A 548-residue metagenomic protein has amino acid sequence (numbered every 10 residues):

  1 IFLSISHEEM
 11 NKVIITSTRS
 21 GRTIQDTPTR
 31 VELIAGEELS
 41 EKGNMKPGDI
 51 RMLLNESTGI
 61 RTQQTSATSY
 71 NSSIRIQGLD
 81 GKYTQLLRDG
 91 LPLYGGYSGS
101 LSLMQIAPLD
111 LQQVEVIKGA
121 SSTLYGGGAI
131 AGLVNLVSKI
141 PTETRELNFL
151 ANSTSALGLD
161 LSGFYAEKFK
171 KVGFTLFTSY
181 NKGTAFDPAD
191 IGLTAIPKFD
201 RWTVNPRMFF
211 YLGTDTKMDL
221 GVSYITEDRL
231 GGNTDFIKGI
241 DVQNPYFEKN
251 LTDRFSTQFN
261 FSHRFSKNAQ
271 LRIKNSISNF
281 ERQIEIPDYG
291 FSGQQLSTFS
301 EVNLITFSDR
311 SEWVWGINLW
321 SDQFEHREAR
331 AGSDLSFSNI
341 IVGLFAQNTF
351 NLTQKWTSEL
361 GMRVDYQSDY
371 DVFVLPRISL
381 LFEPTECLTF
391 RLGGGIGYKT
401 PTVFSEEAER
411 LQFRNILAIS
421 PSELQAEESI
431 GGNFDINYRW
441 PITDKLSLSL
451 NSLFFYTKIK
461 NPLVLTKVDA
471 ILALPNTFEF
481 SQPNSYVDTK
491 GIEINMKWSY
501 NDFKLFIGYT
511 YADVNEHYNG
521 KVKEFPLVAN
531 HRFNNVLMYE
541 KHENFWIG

Functional and structural regions predicted by a protein language model:
I1-E41, G81: Short, acidic, small-residue-rich periplasmic hinge/interaction motif at the N-terminus of Gram-negative outer-membrane
S73-R75, Y83, L91-K118, S420-P421: Short acidic/polar hinge/loop motifs at secondary-structure boundaries that mediate gating or recognition
L93, Q105-E146: A beta-strand signature from Gram-negative outer-membrane beta-barrel systems, especially the internal plug domain
S121-T123, L133, S138-E167, P197: Short strand-turn segments of transmembrane beta-barrel domains in outer membranes, especially the first one or two
V172, Q270-I284, E383, R391 (+3 more regions): Membrane-embedded beta-barrel scaffold of Gram-negative outer-membrane proteins
G183-W202, F209-L271, I277-S297: Flexible loop and strand-edge segments within Gram-negative outer membrane beta-barrel domains
F210-G213, V222-S223, R310, V314 (+4 more regions): Structural signature of Gram-negative outer-membrane beta-barrels, strongest in the C-terminal barrel of TonB-dependent
N351-K355, D444-I459, N476-G548: Gram-negative outer-membrane beta-barrel transporters
